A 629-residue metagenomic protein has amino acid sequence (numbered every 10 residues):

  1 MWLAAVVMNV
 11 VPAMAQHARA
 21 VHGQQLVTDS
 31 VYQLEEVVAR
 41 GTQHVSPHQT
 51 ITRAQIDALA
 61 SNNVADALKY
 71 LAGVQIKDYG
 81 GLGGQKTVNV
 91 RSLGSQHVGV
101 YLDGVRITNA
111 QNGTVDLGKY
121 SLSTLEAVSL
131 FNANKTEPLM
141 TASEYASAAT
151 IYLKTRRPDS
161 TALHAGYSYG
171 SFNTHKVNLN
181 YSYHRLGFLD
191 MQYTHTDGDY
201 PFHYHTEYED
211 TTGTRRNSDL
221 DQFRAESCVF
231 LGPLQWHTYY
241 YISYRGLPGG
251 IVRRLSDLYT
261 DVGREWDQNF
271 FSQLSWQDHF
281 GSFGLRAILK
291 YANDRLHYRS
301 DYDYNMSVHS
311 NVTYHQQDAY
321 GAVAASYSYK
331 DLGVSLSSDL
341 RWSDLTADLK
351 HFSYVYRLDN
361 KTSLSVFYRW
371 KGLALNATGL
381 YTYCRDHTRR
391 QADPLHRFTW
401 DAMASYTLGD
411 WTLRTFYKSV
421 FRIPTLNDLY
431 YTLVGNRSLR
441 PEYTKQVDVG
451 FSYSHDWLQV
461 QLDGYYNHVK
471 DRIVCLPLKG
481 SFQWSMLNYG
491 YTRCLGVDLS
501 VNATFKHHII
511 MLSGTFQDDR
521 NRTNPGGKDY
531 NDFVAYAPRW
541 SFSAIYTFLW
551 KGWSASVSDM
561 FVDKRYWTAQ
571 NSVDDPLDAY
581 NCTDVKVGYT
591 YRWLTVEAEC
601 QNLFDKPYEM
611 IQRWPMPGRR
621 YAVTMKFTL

Functional and structural regions predicted by a protein language model:
H17-D57, S95, N132: Short, acidic, small-residue-rich periplasmic hinge/interaction motif at the N-terminus of Gram-negative outer-membrane
A65-N109: Extracytoplasmic beta-strand/coil segments of soluble accessory domains associated with Gram-negative outer-membrane
L122-A162: A beta-strand signature from Gram-negative outer-membrane beta-barrel systems, especially the internal plug domain
T136, Y152, S160, S182-E265: Periplasmic-side early beta-strands and strand-to-turn transitions of outer-membrane beta-barrels
C228-R245, R264-T407, T412-F416, L458-G464 (+2 more regions): Face-selective signature of the C-terminal outer-membrane beta-barrel domain
T260-H279, A392-P394, T399, M403 (+6 more regions): Outer-membrane beta-barrel signature, preferentially recognizing the C-terminal barrel domain of Gram-negative
S328-D331, S335, R369-N376, Y466-H468 (+3 more regions): Gram-negative outer-membrane beta-barrel transporters
H468-K470, F561-Q570, P576, G588-L629: C-terminal beta-signal and adjacent terminal beta-strands/loops of Gram-negative outer-membrane beta-barrel proteins
